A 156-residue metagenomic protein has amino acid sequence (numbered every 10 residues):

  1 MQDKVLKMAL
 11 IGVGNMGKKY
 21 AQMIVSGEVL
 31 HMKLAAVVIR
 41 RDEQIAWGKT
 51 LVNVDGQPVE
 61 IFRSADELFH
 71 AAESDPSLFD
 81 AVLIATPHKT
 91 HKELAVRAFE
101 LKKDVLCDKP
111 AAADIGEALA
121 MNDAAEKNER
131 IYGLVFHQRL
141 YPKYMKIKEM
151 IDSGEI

Functional and structural regions predicted by a protein language model:
M1-G56: N-terminal Rossmann-like dinucleotide-binding module
K19, M23, W47, E67 (+4 more regions): Alpha-helical elements of Rossmann-like donor-binding domains used by nucleotide-donor carbohydrate transfer enzymes
A35, V59, D80: Conserved acidic residues
V54-E60, K127-I131: A short helix-to-beta-strand connector/capping loop
A65-S77: Short amphipathic alpha-helix with an adjacent loop that forms part of the alpha/beta core around
A81, P87-H88, K92-R139, G154: Beta-strand-loop-alpha-helix segment that lines the small-molecule cofactor/substrate pocket of alpha/beta enzymes
Q138-I156: Predominantly a Rossmann-like dinucleotide-binding segment in NAD(P)-dependent oxidoreductases
